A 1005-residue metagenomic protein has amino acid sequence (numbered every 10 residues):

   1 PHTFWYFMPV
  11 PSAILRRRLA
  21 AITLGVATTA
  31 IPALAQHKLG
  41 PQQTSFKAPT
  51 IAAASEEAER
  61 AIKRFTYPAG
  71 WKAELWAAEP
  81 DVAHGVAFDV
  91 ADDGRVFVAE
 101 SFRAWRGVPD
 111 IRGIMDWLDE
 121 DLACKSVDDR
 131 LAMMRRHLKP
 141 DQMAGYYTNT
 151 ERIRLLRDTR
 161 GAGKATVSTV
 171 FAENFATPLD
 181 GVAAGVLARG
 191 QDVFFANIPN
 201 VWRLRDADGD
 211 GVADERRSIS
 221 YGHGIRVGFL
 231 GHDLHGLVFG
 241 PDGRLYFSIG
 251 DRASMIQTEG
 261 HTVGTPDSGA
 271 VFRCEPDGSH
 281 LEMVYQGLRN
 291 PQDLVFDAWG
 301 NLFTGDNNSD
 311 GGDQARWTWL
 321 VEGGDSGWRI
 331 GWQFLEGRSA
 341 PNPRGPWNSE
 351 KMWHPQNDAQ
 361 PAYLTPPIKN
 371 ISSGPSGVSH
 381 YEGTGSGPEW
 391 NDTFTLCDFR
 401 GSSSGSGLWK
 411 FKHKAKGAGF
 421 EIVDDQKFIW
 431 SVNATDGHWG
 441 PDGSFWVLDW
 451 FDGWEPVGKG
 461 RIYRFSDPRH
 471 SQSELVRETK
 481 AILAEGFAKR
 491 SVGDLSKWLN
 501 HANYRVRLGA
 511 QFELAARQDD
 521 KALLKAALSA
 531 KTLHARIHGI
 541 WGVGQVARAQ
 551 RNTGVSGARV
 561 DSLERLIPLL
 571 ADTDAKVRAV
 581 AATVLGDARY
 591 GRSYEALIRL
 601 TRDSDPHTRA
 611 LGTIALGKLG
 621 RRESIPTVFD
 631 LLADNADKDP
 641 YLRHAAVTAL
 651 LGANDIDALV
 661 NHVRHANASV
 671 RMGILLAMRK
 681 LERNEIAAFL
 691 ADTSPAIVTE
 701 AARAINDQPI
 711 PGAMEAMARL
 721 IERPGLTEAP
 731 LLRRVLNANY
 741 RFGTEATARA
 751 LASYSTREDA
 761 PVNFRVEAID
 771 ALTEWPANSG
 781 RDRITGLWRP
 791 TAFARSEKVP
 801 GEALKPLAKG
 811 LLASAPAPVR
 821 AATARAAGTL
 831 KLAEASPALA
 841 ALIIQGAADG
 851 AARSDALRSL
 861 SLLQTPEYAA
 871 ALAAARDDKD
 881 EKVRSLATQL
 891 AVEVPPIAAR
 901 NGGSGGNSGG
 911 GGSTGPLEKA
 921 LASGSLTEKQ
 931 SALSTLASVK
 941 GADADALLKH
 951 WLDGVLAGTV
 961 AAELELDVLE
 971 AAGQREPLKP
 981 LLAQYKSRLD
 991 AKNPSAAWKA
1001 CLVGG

Functional and structural regions predicted by a protein language model:
Q36-D494, G509, V580: Beta-propeller domains with acidic blade repeats across secreted/periplasmic ectodomains and cytosolic WD/CNH propellers
F399-G401, G453, V457-N552, G557-E595 (+5 more regions): Alpha-helical scaffold domains
H470-K480, Q545, D587, T829 (+6 more regions): Post-cleavage N-terminal segment of exported redox proteins
K489-K497, Q518-S529, A549-A571, Y590-R602 (+14 more regions): Amphipathic alpha-helical scaffolding segments comprising HEAT/armadillo-like alpha-solenoid repeats
Y504-R505, T532-H534, A575-K576, G591 (+14 more regions): Alpha-helix N-cap/helix-start positions at coil->helix boundaries
R507-L508, H534-I537, E564, A579-V580 (+14 more regions): Alpha-solenoid HEAT/ARM repeat scaffold
A515, G544, G586, G617 (+12 more regions): Structural signature of alpha-helical solenoid repeat scaffolds
